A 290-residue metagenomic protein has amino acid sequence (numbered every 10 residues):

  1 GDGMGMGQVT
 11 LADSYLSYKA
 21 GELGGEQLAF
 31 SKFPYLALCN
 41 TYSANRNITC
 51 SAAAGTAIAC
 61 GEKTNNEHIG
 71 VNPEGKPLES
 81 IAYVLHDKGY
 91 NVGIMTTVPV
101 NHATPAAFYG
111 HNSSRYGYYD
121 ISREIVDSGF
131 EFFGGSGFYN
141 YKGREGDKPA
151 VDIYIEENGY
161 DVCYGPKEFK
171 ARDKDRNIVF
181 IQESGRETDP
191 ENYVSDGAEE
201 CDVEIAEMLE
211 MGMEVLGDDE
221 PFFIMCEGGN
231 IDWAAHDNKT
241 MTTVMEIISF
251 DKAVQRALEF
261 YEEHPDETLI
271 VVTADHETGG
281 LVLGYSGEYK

Functional and structural regions predicted by a protein language model:
G1-L11, I58, K63-T64, N72 (+2 more regions): Mobile, glycine-rich extracellular loop/lid and propeptide segments that shape or gate substrate/ligand access
M4-T10, S14-T56, H102-K290: A post-motif C-terminal structural segment
N47, G70-E74: Short secondary-structure transition/capping motifs
N65-E67, A235: Glycine/charged-rich beta-loop-alpha catalytic/anionic-binding loops adjacent to active sites
E67-I69, E199: Short, contiguous strand/loop micro-motifs
